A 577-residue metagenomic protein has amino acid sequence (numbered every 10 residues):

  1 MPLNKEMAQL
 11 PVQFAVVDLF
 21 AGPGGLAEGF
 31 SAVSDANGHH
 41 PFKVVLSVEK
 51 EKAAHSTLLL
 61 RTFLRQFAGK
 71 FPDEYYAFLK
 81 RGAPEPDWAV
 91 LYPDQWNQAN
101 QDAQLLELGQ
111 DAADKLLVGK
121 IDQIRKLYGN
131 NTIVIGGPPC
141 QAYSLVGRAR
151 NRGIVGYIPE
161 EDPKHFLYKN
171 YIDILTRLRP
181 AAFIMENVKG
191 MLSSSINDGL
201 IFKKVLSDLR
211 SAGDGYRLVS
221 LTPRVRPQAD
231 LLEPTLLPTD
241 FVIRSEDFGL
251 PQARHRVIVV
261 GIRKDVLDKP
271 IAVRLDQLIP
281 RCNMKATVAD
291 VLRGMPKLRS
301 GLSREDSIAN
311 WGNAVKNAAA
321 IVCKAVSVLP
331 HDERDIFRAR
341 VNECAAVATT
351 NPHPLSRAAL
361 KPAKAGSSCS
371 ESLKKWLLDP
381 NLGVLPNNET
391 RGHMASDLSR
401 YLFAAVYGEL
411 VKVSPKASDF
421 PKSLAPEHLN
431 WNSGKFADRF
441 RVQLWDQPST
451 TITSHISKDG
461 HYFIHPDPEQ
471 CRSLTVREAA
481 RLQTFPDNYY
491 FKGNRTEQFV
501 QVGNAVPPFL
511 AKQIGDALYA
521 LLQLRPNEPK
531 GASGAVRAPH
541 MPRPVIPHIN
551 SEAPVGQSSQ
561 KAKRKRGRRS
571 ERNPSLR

Functional and structural regions predicted by a protein language model:
L3-A15, A21, G25-L178, K189-K203 (+2 more regions): Core alpha/beta nucleotide-donor-binding catalytic domains of modification enzymes
N4-E6, S245-D247, F436-R441: Generic recognition of flexible, low-complexity loop/linker segments
F14, I308-R577: C-terminal target-recognition/interaction regions appended to catalytic cores
F20-P23, K52, P138-C140, K189 (+6 more regions): Short, flexible loop/turn elements at secondary-structure junctions
G38, A272, K458-Y462: Short acidic (Asp/Glu) and glycine-rich catalytic loops that position anionic groups and cofactors
K70-L79, V219-V225, R525-P544: Short, flexible loop/turn segments with low-complexity composition
I124-R125, L145-K422: Class I S-adenosyl-L-methionine
